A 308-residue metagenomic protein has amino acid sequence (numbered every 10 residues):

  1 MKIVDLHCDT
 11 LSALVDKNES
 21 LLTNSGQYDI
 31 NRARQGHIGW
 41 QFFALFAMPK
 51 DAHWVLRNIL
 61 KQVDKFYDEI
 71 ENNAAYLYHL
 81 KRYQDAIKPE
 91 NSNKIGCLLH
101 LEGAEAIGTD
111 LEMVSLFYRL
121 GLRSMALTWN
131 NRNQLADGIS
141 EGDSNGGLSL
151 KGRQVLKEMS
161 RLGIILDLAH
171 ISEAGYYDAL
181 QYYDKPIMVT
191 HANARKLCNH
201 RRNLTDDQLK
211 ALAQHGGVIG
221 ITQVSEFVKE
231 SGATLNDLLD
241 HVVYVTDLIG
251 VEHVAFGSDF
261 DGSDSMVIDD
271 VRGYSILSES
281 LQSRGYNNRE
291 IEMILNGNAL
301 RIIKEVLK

Functional and structural regions predicted by a protein language model:
M1-V218, E226, V243-T246, H253 (+2 more regions): Extended, charged catalytic domains and RNA/DNA-binding interfaces, predominantly in divalent-metal-using enzymes
N24, N236, I268-R272: Soluble non-cytosolic domains of exported or imported proteins
F42, G220, V254-G257, E292-L295: Conserved active-site loop/cleft motifs that coordinate metal ions or position small ligands
F46-M48, G262, L295-R301: A short, acidic, flexible beta-alpha connecting loop/helix-capping segment that sits on the rim of active
S160, D269-K308: Mid-to-C-terminal alpha-helical segments outside catalytic/metal-binding sites
Q223, I249-V271: Short acidic/histidine-rich active-site segments
V228-T234, S263-I268: Short, glycine/charged-rich beta-strand-loop motifs at protein surfaces that mediate ligand recognition and catalysis
A233-V251: Active-site/ligand-binding-proximal alpha/beta "capping" segment
